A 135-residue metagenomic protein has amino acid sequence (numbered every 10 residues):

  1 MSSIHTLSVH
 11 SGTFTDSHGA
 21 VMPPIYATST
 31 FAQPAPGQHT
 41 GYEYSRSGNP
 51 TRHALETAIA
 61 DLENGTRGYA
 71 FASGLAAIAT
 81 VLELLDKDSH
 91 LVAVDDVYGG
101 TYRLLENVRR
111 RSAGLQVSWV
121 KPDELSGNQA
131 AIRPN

Functional and structural regions predicted by a protein language model:
M1-I25: Short conserved active-site loop signatures built around small residues
S17-A20, A60-L62, L84, A131-R133: Solvent-exposed alpha-helices and their adjacent loops that cap or buttress functional pockets in soluble metabolic
A27, Y69-F71, A93-V94, W119-K121: General beta-strand structural signal in soluble alpha/beta enzymes
T30-A79, E83-L84, G100-V108: Conserved N-terminal alpha-helix of the aminotransferase class I/II PLP-enzyme fold
L62-G65, D86-H90, A113, P134-N135: Short, surface-exposed connector motifs at secondary-structure boundaries
G74-L75, V97-Y98, P122-L125: Short glycine-enriched loops at secondary-structure junctions
L84-T101, V120: Conserved PLP-anchoring active-site segment centered on the Schiff-base-forming lysine
E106-N135: PLP-dependent aminotransferase-class I/II
